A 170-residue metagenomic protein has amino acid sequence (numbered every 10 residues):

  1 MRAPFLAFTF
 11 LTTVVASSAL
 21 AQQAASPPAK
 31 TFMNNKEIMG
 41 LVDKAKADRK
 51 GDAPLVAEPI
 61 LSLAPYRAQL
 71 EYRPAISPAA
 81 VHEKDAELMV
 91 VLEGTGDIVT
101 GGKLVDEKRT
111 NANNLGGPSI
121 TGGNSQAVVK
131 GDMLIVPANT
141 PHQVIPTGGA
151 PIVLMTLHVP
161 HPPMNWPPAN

Functional and structural regions predicted by a protein language model:
M1-A7: Positively charged n-region of N-terminal signal peptides that target proteins for export
A7-S18: Bacterial N-terminal signal peptides
L20-E83, P167-N170: A short, N-terminal "cap"/entry segment at the start of jelly-roll beta-barrel domains of the cupin/DSBH fold
A80, E87-V90, Q126, M133-L134: His/acidic/aromatic-lined binding-pocket segments of jelly-roll/cupin-type domains and related regulatory beta-sandwich
E83-L104, T110-S119: Short, conserved beta-strand element in jelly-roll/cupin
A127-G148: Conserved metal-binding segment of the jelly-roll/cupin
G149-P167: A short hydrophobic beta-strand segment most commonly corresponding to one strand of the jelly-roll/cupin
